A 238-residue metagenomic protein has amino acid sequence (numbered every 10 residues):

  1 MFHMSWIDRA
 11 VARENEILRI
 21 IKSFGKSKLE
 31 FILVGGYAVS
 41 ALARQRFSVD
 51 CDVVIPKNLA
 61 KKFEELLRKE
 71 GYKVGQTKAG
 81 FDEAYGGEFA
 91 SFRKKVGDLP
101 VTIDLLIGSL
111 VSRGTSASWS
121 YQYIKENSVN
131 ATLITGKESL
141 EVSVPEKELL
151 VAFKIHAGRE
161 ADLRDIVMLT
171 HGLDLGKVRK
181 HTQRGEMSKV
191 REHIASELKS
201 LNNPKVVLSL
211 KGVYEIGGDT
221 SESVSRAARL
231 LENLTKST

Functional and structural regions predicted by a protein language model:
M1-T238: Compositionally biased terminal segments of proteins
